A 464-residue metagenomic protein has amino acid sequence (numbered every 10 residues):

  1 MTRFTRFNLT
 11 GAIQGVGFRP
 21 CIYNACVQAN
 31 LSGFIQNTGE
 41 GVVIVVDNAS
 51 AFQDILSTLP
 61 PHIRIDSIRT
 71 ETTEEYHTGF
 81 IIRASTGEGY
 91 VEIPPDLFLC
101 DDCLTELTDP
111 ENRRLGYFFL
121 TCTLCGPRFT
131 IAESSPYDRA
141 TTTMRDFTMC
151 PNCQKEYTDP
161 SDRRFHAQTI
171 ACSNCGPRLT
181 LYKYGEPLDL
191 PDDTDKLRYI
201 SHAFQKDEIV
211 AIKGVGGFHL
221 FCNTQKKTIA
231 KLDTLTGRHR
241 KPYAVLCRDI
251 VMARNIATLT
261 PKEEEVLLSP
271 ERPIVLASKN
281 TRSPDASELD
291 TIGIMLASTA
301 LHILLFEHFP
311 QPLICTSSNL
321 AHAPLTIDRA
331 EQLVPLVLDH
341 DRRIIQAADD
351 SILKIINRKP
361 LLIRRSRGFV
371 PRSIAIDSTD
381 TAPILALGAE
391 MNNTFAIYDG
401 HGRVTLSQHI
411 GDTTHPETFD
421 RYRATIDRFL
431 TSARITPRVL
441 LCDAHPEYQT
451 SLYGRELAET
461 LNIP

Functional and structural regions predicted by a protein language model:
M1-T169, S173, P177-T180: Intrinsically disordered, low-complexity, mixed-charge
R3-F4, C150, N174-Y184, K213 (+4 more regions): Gly-rich Lys/Arg/Thr-decorated short loops/hinges at beta-loop-alpha junctions or inter-strand turns that position
I44, L220-F221, I274-A277, D350-K354 (+1 more regions): Short beta-strand scaffold segments in enzyme catalytic cores
C150, I209, G217-K279, L333-V334: A phosphate-binding glycine/aspartate-rich beta-alpha loop in the early core of alpha/beta enzymes
A211, R434-E447: Short glycine-rich phosphate-binding loop at a beta-alpha junction
L220-A230, T326-R329, E447-E459: Short Gly/Thr/Asp-enriched flexible loops that form oxyanion-binding sites at enzyme active sites
E264-L268, I274-V275, L361-Q408, D412-T413: Active-site cores of enzymes that catalyze phosphoryl transfer or operate on phosphate-rich substrates
F309-S378: Internal gly/pro-rich beta-alpha loop/helix module that stabilizes soluble enzyme cofactors or their anionic handles
